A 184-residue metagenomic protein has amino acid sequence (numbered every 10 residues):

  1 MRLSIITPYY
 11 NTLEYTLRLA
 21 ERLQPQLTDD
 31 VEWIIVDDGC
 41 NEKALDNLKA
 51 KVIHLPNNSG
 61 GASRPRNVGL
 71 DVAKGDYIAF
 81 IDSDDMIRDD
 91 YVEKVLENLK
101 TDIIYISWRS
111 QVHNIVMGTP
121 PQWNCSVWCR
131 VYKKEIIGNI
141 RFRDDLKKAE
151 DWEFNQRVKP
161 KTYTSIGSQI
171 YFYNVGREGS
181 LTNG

Functional and structural regions predicted by a protein language model:
R2-S4, R22, E32, E153: Cell-envelope/extracellular polymer assembly enzymes that use nucleotide-activated donors
T12-P25: Short, well-formed alpha-helical segments that are part of the catalytic scaffolds of diverse glycosyltransferases
Y15-L17, C40-K49, M86, D90: Acidic helix N-cap motif at the loop->helix transition within catalytic regions of sugar-transfer enzymes
I35-D46, S59, D82: A conserved acidic beta->alpha catalytic loop
P56-A73: Glycine-rich, basic loop-to-helix element that forms the pyrophosphate-binding segment of sugar-nucleotide handling
I78: Short aromatic/hydrophobic "clamp" motif used to bind/position activated sugar donors
M86, D90-V116: Conserved donor NDP-sugar-binding/catalytic core segment of glycosyltransferases
M117-G184: Conserved nucleotide-sugar donor-binding catalytic segment
